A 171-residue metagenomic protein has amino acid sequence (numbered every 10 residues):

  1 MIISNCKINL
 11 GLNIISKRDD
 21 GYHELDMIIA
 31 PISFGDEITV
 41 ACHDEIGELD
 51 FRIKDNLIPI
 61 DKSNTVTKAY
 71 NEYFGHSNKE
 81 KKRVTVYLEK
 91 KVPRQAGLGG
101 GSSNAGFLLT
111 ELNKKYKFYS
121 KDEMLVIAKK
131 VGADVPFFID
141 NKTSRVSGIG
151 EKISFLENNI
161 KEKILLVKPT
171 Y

Functional and structural regions predicted by a protein language model:
I2-K82: N-terminal beta-alpha supersecondary unit
I3-S4, N9-M27, F118-Y171: ATP-dependent small-molecule kinase catalytic core of the GHMP/sugar-kinase superfamily and closely related
D26, V84-G97: Short pre-catalytic strand/loop immediately N-terminal to key active-site residues, enriched for Gly-Thr
F51-I53, V86-L88, V146: Generic preference for hydrophobic
L57-D61, P93-G100: Short coil/turn segments at secondary-structure boundaries
V66, A96-M124, F137: DPxDG-like acidic metal-binding loop motif
F74-T85, E111-V131: Phosphate-handling active-site elements
